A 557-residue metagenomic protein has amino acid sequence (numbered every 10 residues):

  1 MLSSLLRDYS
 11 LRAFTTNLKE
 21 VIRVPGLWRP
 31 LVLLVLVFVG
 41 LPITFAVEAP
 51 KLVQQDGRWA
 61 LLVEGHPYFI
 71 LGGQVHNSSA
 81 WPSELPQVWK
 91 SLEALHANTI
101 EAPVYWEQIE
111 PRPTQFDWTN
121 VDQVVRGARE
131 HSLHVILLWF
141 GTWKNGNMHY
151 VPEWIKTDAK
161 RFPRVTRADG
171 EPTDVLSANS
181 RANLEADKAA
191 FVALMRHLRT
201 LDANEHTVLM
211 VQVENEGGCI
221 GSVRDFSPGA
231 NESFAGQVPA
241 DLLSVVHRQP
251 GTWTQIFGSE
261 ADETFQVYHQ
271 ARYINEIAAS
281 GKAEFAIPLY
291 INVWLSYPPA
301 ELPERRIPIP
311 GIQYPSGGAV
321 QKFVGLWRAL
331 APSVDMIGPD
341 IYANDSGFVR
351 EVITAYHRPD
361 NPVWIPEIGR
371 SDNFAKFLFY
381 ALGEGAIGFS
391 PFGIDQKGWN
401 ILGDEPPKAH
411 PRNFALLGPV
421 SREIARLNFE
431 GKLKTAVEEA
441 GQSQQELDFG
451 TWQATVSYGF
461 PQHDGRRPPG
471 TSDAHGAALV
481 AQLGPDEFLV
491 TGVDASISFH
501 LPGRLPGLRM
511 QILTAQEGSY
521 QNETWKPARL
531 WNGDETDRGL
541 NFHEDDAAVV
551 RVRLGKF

Functional and structural regions predicted by a protein language model:
P30-P42: Bacterial N-terminal signal peptides
F45-N98: N-terminal carbohydrate-binding accessory modules
I70-A80, P103-T119, D169-A189, Q255-A271 (+3 more regions): The substrate-binding groove and active-site-proximal loops of carbohydrate-active enzymes, especially glycoside
L85-A159, Q270-A286: Aromatic-lined substrate-binding rim segments of carbohydrate-active enzymes
K160-W327: Polysaccharide-binding and catalytic clefts of secreted carbohydrate-active enzymes
E276-A286, K322-I424: Catalytic-core region of carbohydrate-active enzymes that cleave or remodel glycosidic bonds
F379-R504: Aromatic- and carboxylate-lined catalytic core of secreted/periplasmic carbohydrate-active enzymes
G459-A474, D486-F557: C-terminal beta-sandwich/jelly-roll accessory domains of carbohydrate-active enzymes
